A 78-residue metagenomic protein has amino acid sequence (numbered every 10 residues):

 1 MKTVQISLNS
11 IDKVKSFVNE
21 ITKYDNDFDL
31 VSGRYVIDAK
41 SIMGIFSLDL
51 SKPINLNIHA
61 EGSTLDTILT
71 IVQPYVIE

Functional and structural regions predicted by a protein language model:
M1, V31, L50-K52: Short glycine-enriched loop/turn motifs at secondary-structure junctions
M1-S7: Short glycine-/aliphatic-rich beta-strand segments at the starts of folded cytosolic domains
V4, N26-F28, I54: Conserved beta-strand core positions
I6, R34, N57: Glycine- and other small-residue-rich loops at beta-strand/loop junctions that grip anionic moieties
L8-I11, G62: Electropositive phosphate-/nucleotide-binding environments in soluble metabolic enzymes
I11-D27, Y35-L50: Amphipathic alpha-helical interaction surfaces in cytosolic regulatory modules
F28-G33, P74-E78: Conserved short beta-strand edge segments in small beta-sheet-based binding/regulatory domains
D49-E78: C-terminal structural segments of small proteins and small subunits
